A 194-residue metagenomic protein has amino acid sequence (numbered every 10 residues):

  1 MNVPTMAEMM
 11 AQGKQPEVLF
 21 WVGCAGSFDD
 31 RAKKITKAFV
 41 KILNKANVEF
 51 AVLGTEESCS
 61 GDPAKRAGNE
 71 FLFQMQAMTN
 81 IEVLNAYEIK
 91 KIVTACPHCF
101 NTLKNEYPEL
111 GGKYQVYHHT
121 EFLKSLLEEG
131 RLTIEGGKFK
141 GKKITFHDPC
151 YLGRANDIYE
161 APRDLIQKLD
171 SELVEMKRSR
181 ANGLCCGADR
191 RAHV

Functional and structural regions predicted by a protein language model:
M1-V194: Iron-sulfur cluster-binding electron-transfer modules in prokaryotic oxidoreductases
